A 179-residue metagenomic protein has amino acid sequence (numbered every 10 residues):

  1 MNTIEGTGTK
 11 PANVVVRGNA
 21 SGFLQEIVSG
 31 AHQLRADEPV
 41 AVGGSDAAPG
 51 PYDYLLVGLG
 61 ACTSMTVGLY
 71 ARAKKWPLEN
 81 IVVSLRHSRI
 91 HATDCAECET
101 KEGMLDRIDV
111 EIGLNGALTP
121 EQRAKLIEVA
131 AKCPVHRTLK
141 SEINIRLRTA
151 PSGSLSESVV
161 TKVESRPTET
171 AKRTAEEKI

Functional and structural regions predicted by a protein language model:
M1-V57, L69-I179: Extended beta-strand/beta-hairpin segments
T66: Conserved phosphate/anionic-ligand binding catalytic regions in large, soluble enzymes, centered on
